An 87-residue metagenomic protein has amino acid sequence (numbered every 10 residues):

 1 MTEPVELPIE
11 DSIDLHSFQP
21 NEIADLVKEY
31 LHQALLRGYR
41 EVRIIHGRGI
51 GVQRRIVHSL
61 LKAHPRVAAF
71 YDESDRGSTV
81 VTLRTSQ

Functional and structural regions predicted by a protein language model:
M1-Q87: Long, charged, low-complexity intrinsically disordered regions
